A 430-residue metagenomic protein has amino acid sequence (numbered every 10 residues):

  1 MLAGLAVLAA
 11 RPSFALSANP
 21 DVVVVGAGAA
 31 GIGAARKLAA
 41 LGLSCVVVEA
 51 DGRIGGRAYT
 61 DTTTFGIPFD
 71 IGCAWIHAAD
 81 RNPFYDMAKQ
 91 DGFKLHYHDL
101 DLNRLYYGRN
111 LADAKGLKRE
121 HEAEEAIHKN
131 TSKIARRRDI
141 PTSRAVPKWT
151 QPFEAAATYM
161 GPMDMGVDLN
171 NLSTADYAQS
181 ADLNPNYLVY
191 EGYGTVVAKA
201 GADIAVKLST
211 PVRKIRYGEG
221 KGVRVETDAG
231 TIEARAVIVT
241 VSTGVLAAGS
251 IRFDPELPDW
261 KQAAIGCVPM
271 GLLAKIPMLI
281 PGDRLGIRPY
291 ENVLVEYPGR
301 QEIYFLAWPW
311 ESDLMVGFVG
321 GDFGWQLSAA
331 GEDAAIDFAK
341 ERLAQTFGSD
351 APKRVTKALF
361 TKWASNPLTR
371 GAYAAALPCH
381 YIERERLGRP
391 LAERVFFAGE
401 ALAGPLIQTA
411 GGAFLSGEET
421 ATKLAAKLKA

Functional and structural regions predicted by a protein language model:
A3-A430: FAD-dinucleotide binding site
